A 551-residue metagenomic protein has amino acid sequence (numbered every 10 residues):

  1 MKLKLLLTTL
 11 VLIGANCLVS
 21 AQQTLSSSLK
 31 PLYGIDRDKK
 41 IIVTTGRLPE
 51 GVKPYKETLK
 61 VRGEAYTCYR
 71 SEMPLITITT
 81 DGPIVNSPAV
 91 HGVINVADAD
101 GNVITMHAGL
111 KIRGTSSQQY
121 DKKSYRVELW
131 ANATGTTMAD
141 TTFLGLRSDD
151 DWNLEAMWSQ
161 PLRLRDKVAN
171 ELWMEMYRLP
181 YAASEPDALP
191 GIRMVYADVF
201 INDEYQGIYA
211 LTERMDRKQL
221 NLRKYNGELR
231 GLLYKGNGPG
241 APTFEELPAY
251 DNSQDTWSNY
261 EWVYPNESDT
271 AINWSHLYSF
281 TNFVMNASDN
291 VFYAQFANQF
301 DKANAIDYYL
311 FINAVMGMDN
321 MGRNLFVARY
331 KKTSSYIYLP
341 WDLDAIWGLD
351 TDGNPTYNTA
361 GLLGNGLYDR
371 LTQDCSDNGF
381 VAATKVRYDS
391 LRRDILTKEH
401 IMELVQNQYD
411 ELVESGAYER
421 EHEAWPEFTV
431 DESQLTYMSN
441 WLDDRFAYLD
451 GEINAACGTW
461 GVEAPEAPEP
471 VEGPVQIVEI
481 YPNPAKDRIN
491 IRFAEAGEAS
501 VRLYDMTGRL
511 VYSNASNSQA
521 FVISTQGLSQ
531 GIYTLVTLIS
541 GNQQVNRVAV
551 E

Functional and structural regions predicted by a protein language model:
M1-Q23: Bacterial Sec-dependent N-terminal signal peptides
S20, E472-Y481, A485-E551: C-terminal outer-membrane/trafficking sorting elements
Q22-K111, Q406, E411-G461: Regulatory N- and C-terminal appendages and interdomain linkers associated with kinase/kinase-like NTP transferase
V90, M138-T141, R165-K167, Y209-L211 (+5 more regions): Short, solvent-exposed loop/turn and secondary-structure capping segments
G92, K123-Y125, G497-V501: Short beta-strand/loop motifs in extracellular/secreted proteins, especially within beta-sandwich accessory domains
N102, E204, T333-S335, R509-L510 (+2 more regions): Residue-level signal for well-ordered, solvent-exposed loop/turn and beta-edge residues enriched in charged/polar side
M106-A108, G114-S116, Y120-D121, N266-G322 (+1 more regions): Middle-to-C-terminal accessory/interaction subdomains
R126, A131-T136, D140-S159, R163 (+5 more regions): Internal "kinase-insert"/substrate-recognition segments embedded within catalytic cores of ATP-dependent enzymes
